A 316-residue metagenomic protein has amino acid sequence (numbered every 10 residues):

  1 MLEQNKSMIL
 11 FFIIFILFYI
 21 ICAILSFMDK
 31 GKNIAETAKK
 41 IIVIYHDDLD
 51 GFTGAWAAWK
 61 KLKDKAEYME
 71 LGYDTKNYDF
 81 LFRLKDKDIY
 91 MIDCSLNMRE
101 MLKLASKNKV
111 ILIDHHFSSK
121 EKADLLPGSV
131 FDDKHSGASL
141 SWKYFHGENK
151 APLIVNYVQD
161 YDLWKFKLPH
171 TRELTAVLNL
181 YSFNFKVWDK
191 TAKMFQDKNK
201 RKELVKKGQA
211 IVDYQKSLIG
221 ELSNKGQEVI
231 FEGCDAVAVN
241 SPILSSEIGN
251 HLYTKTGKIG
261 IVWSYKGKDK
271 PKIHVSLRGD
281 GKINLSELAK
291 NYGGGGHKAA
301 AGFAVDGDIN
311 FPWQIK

Functional and structural regions predicted by a protein language model:
Q4-S7: Cationic, low-complexity basic patches in intrinsically disordered or flexible, solvent-exposed regions
F15-N179, D213, G220-K316: Replace "Mg2+/Mn2+-dependent" with "divalent metal-dependent
L168-L222: Accessory alpha-helical/coil subdomains and C-terminal extensions that flank or cap enzyme catalytic cores
